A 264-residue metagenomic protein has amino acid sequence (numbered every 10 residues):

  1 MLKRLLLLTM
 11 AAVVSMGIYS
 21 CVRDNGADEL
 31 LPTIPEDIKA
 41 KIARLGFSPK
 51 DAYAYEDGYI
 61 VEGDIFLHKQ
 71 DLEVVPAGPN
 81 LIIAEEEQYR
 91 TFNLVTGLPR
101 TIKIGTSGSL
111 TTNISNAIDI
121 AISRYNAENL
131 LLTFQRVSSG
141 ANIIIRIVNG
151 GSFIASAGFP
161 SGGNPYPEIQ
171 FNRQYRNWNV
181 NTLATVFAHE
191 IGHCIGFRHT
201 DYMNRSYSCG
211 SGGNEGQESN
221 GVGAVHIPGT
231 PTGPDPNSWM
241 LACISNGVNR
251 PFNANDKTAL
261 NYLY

Functional and structural regions predicted by a protein language model:
M16-S20: C-terminal motif of bacterial Sec signal peptides marking the signal peptidase cleavage site
R23-N113, N220-T232: Disordered inhibitory propeptide/activation segment of secreted metzincin zinc metalloprotease zymogens, centered on
T101-G108, Q135-S152, C209-S211: Acidic helix-start/capping segments at beta-turn-to-alpha-helix junctions
T112-Q135: Zn2+-dependent metallopeptidase catalytic core
I114, I144-E168: Catalytic zinc-binding patch centered on the HExxH motif and its immediate surroundings that defines zinc-dependent
E128-A141, H199-S206: Surface-exposed patches in mature extracellular/periplasmic domains of secreted proteins
Q170-A188: Short pre-active-site segment immediately N-terminal to the catalytic Zn-binding motif
N181, A188-F252: The catalytic-center signature of Zn2+-dependent metalloproteases
